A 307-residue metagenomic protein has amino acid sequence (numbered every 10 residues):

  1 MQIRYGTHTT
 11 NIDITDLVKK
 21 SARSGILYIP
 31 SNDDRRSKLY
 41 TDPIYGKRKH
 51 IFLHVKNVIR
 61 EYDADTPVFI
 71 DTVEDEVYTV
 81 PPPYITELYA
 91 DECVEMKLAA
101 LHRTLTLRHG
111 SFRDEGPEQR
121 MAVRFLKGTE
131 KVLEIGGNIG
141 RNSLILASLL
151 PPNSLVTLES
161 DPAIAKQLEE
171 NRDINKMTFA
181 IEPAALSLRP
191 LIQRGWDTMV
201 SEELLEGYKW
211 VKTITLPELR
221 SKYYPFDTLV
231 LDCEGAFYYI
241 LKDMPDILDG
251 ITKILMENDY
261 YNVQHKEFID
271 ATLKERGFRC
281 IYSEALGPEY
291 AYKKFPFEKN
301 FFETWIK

Functional and structural regions predicted by a protein language model:
M1-I85: Extracellular, modular beta-sheet/disulfide-rich ectodomains of secreted and cell-surface proteins
P81-K307: Phosphate/nucleotide-binding beta-alpha loop and adjacent structural elements of enzyme active sites
